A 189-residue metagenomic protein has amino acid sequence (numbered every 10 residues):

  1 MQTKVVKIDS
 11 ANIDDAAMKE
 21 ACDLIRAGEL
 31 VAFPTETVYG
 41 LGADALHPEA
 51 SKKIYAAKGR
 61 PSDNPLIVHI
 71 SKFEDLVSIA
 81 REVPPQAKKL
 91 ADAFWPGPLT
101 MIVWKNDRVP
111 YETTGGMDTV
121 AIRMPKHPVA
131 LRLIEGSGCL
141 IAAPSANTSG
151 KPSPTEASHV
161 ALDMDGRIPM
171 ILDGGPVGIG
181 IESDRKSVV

Functional and structural regions predicted by a protein language model:
M1-V189: Active-site-adjacent structural elements in enzyme catalytic cores
